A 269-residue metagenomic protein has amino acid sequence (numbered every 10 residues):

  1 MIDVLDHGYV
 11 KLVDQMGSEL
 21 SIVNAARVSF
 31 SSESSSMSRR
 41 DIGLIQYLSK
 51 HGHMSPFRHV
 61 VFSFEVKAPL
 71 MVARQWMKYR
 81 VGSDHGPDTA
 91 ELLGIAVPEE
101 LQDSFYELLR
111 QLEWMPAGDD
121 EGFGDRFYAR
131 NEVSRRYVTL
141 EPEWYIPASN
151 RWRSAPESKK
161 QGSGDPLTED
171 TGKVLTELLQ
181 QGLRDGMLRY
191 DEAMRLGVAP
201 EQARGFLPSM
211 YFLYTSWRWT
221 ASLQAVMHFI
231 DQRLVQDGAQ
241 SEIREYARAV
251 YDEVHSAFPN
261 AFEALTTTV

Functional and structural regions predicted by a protein language model:
M1-V269: Family-specific signature for flavin-dependent thymidylate synthase
